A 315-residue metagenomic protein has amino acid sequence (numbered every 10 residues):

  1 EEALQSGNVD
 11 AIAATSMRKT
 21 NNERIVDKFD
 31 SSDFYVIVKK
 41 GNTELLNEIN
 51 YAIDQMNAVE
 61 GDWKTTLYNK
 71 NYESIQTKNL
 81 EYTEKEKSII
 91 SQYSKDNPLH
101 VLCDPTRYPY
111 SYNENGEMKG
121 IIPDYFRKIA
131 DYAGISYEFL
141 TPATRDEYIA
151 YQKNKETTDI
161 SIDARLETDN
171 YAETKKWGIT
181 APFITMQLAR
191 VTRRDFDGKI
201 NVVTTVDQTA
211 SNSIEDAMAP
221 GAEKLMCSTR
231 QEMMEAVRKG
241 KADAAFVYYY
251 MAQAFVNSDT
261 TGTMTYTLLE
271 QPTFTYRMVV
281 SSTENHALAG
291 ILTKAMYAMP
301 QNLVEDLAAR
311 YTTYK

Functional and structural regions predicted by a protein language model:
E1-D10, I49, E60-T66, K87-D169 (+4 more regions): Extracytoplasmic small-molecule ligand-binding "clamshell" domains of the periplasmic binding protein/Venus flytrap
E1-E2, T313-K315: Short, intrinsically disordered, charge-balanced linker/junction segments flanking boundaries in proteins
E1-K40, Y108, P123, R127 (+5 more regions): Acidic, polar ligand-binding/catalytic clefts
D30-E84, G120-Y132, R194-D216, Y249-Q253 (+1 more regions): Extended ligand-binding regions for polar small-molecule ligands
V36, L67-N71, R107-Y112, M118-I121 (+7 more regions): Broad hydrophobic/π-residue packing in well-ordered secondary structure
D62, E138, E223-K224, T261-T265 (+1 more regions): Secondary-structure boundary/capping residues
Q231-K241, F246-Y250, F255-T261, T265-E270 (+1 more regions): Intrinsic low-complexity, intrinsically disordered coil/linker regions enriched in small/polar and charged residues
